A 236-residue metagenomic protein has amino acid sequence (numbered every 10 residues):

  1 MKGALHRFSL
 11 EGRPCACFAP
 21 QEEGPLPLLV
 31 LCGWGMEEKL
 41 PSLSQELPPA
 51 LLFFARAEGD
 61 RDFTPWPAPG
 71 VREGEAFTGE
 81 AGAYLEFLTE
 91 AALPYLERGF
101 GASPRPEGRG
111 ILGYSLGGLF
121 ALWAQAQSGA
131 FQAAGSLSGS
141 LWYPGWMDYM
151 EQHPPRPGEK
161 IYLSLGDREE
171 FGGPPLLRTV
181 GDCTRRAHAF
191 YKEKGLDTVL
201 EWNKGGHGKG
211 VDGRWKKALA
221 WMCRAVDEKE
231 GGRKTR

Functional and structural regions predicted by a protein language model:
M1-L26, T198, E230: A domain-start/cap signature at the N-terminus of enzymes
P27-G101: Serine-hydrolase catalytic machinery in alpha/beta-hydrolase-like enzymes
V30-G33, S138, L165: The conserved beta1-alpha1 loop
A102-Y114, A134: Alpha/beta-hydrolase fold nucleophile elbow
G118-Q127: Short glycine-enriched nucleophile-adjacent loop and the immediately C-terminal alpha-helix near the catalytic center
A130-L141: A conserved short beta-strand
L141-M222: The feature captures the conserved acid-bearing segment of alpha/beta-hydrolase catalytic domains
W215-R236: Catalytic active-site module of serine/aspartate enzymes centered on a nucleophile-bearing elbow/loop
